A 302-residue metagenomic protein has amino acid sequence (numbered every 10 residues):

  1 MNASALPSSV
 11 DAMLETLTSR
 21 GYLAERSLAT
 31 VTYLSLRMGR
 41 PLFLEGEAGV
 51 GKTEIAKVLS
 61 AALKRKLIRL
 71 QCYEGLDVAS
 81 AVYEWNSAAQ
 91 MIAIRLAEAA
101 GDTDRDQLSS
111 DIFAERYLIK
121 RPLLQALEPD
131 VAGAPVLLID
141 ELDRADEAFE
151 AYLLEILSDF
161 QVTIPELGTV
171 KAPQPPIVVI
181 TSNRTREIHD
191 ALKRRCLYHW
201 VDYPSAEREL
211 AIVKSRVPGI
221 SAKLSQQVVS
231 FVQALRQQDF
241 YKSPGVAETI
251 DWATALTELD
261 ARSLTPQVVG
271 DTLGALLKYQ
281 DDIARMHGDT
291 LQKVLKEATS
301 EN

Functional and structural regions predicted by a protein language model:
M1-N302: C-terminal regulatory/interaction module of P-loop NTP-utilizing enzymes
